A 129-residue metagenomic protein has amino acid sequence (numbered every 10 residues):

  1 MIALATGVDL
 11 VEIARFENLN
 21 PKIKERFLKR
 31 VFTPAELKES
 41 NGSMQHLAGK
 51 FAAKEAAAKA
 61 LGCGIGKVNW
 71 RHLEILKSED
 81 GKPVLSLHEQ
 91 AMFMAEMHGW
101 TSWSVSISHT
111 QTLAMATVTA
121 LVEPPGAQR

Functional and structural regions predicted by a protein language model:
M1-R129: Core catalytic alpha/beta fold that binds nucleotide/phospho-ligands
